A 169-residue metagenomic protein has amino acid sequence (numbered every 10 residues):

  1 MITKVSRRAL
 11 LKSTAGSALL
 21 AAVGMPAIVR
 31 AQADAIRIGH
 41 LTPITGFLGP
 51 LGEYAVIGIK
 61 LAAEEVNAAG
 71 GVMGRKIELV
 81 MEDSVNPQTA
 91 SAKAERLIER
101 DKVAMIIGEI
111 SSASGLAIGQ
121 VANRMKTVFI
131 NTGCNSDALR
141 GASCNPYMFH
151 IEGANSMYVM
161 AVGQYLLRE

Functional and structural regions predicted by a protein language model:
M1-A18: N-terminal secretory signal peptides and thylakoid transit peptides that target proteins across membranes
A22-I28: C-terminal segment of classical bacterial N-terminal signal peptides
I28-H40, V72-K76, L167: Immediate post-signal peptide segment of exported/extracytoplasmic ligand-binding proteins
G39-G58, E82-Q88, I110-S111: Extracytoplasmic "Venus flytrap"
V56, K60-A63, S91-E95, G115 (+3 more regions): Extracytoplasmic/secreted envelope proteins and their assembly/folding machinery, especially bacterial periplasmic
I57-L79: Signal peptide-proximal N-terminal region of secreted/periplasmic/extracellular or secretory-lumen proteins
P87-V103, Y165-R168: Short, well-structured alpha-helical segments in soluble
K102-E169: Extracytoplasmic ligand/sensor domains, especially the bilobed periplasmic-binding protein
